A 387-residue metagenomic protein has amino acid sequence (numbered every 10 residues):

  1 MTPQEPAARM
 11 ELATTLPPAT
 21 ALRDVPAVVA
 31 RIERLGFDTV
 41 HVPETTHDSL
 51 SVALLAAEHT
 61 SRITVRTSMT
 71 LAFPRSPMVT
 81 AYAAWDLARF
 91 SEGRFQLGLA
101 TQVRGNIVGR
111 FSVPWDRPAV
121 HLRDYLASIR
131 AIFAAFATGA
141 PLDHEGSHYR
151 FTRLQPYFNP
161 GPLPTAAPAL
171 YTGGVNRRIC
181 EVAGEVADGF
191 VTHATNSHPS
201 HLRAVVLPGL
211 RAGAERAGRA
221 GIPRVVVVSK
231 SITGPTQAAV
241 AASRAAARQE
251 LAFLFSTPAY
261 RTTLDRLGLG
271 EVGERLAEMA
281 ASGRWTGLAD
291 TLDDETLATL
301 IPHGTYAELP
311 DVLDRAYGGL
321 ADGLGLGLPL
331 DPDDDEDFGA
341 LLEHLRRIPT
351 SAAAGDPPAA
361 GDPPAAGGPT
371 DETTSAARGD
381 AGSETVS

Functional and structural regions predicted by a protein language model:
M1-G379, E384-S387: Active-site-adjacent structural elements that line small-molecule/cofactor binding pockets in enzymes
